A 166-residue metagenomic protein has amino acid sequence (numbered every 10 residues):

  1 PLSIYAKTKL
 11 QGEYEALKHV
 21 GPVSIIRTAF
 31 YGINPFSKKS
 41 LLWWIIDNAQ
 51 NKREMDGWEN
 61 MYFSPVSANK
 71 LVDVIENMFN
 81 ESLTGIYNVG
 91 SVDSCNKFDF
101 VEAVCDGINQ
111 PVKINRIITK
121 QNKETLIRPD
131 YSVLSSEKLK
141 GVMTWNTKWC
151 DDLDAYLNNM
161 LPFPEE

Functional and structural regions predicted by a protein language model:
S3, F63-V66, C95, L134 (+1 more regions): Residue-level signal for the nucleotide or nucleotide-sugar donor/cofactor binding architecture
T8: Active-site helix of classical SDR
Y14-F63, K70: NAD(P)-dependent short-chain dehydrogenase/reductase
G57-Y62, Y87-C95, G141: Glycine-rich Rossmann NAD(P)(H)-binding loop
N69-N77, D154: Amphipathic alpha-helical segments that line or abut small-molecule/effector binding pockets and mediate allosteric
V74, E81-E124, D130, P164-E166: Mid/C-terminal beta-alpha module of Rossmann-like enzyme folds, strongest in SDR-family dehydrogenases/epimerases
Q121-V142, N146: A hydrophobic C-terminal alpha-helical subdomain
K148-E166: Amphipathic terminal alpha-helices
